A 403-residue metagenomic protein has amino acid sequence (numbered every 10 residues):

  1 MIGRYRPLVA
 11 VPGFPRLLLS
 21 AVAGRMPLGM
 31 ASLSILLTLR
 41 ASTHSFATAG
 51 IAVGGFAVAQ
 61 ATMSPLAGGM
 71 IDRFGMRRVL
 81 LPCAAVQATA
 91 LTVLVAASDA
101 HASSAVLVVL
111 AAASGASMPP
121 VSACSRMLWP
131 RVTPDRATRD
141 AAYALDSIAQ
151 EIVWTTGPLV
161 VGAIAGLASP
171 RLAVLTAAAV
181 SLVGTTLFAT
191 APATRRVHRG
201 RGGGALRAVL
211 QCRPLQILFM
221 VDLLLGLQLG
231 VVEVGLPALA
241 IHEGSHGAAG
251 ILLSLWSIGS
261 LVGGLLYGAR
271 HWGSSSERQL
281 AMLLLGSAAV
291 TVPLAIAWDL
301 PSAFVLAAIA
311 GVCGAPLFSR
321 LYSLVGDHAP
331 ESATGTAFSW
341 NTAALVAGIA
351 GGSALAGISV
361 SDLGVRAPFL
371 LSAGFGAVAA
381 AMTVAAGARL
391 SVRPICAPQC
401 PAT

Functional and structural regions predicted by a protein language model:
I2-A61, V209-S254: Helix-loop boundary and gating motifs at the non-cytosolic
V22, S103-V121, L223, A303-P316: Hydrophobic core of transmembrane alpha-helices in multi-pass small-molecule transporters, especially MFS/SLC-type
I35, P119-T133, L236, P316-A329: Intracellular juxtamembrane helix-capping segments at the cytosolic ends of symmetry-related transmembrane helices
T62-M76, A165, V262-S276, V360: Helix-to-loop junctions at the C-terminal end of transmembrane segments in multipass secondary transporters
A85-H101, G286-W298: C-terminal ends and interior cores of transmembrane alpha-helices in multi-pass membrane transporters/permeases
L110-I152: Cytoplasmic helix-loop-helix junction between adjacent transmembrane helices in 12-TM secondary transporters
E277-F318: C-terminal transmembrane helical hairpin of 12-TM major facilitator-type secondary transporters
S332-L363: A late C-terminal transmembrane helix in Major Facilitator Superfamily
